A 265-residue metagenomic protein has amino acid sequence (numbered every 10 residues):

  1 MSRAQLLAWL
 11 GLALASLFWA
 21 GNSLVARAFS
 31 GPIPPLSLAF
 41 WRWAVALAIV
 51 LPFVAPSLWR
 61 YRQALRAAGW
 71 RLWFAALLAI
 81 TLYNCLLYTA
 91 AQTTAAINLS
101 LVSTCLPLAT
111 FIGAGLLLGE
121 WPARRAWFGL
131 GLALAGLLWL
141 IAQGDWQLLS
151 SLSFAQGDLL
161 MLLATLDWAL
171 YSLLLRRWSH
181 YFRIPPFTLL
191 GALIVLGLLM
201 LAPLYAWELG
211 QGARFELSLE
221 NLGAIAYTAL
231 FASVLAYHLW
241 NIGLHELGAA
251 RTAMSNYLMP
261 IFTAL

Functional and structural regions predicted by a protein language model:
M1-F40, Q147-R177, L199: Glycine-/small-residue-enriched transmembrane alpha-helix faces in small-molecule transporters and effluxers
A15-S16, A39-W41, N84, I97-C105 (+2 more regions): Helix-helix packing/entry segments at the starts of transmembrane helices
F18, N22-S23, L51-S103, W139 (+1 more regions): Specific transmembrane alpha-helical segments of multi-pass solute transporters/efflux pumps, especially DMT/EamA
A20, L24, L77-T81, C85 (+5 more regions): Hydrophobic/small/kink-forming positions within alpha-helical transmembrane segments of polytopic membrane proteins
L24-P35, Q92, I141-F154, Y181 (+1 more regions): Membrane-interface helix termini and inter-helical loops of multi-pass transporters
V50, G113, P122-G144, L201 (+2 more regions): Hydrophobic transmembrane alpha-helices of multi-pass small-molecule transport proteins
V50, T110-F111, L116, L149-L209 (+1 more regions): Transmembrane alpha-helical segments that form core, pore/gating elements of small-molecule transporters/exporters
A67-F74, P122-A135, R183-A192, G248: Cytoplasmic-side transmembrane-helix entry/capping segments in multi-pass membrane proteins
